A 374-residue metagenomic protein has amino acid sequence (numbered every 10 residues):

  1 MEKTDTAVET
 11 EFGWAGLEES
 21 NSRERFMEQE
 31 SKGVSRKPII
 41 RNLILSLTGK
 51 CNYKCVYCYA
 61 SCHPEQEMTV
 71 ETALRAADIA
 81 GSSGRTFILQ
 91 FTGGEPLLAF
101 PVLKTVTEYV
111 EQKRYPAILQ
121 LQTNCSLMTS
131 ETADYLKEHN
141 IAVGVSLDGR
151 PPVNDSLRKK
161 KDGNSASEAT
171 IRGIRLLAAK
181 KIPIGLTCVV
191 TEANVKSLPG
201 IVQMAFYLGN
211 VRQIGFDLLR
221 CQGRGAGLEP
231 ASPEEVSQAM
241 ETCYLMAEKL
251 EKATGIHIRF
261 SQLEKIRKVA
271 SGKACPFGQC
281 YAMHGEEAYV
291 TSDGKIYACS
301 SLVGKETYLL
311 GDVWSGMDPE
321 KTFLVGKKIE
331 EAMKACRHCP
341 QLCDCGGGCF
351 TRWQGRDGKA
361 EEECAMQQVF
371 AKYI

Functional and structural regions predicted by a protein language model:
M1-I44, S82-S83: N-terminal [4Fe-4S]-dependent radical SAM core
R36-E71: Canonical Radical SAM [4Fe-4S] cluster-binding loop centered on the CxxxCxxC motif and its immediate flanking residues
A73-Q90, A99-L219: Radical SAM/AdoMet-radical enzyme domain recognition
I79-G94, K328, E361-I374: Short Fe-S-cluster ligation motifs
S156-I171, R175-Q279, M283, D293: Radical SAM enzyme [4Fe-4S]-AdoMet core and its adjacent flexible, acidic and glycine-rich loops/tails across
E235-A270, S300-G347: C-terminal accessory region of radical SAM enzymes
I329-Y373: Cysteine-cluster motifs in flexible loop/terminal segments that predominantly coordinate metals
